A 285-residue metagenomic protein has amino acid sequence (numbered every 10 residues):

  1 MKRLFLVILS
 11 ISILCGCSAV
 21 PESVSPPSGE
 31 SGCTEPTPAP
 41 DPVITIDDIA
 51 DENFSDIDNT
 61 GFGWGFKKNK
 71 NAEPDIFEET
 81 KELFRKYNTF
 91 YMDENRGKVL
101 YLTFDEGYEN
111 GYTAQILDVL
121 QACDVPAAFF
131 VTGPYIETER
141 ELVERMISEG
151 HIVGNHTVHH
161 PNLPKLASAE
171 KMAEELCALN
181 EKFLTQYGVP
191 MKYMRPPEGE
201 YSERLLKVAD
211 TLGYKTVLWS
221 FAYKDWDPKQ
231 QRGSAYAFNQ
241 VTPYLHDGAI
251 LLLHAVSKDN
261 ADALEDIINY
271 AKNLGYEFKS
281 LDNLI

Functional and structural regions predicted by a protein language model:
K2-P21: Sec-dependent N-terminal signal peptides of Gram-positive bacterial secreted proteins and lipoproteins
R3-L4, P196, A255: Hydrophobic alpha-helical segments, especially transmembrane helices and their immediate juxtamembrane helical caps
L14-C15, L117, S168, D266: Hydrophobic alpha-helical membrane context
C17-T103, E109-Q115, A122, I267-Y270 (+1 more regions): N-terminal pre-catalytic segment of deacetylase/amide-hydrolase enzymes
D58-T60, G97-L100, N110-I116, Q121-L252: Metal-dependent polysaccharide deacetylase catalytic core of the NodB/CE4 family, i.e., the active-site-bearing domain
F104-E106, A255-V256: Short acidic donor-binding/metal-coordinating loop in glycosyltransferase active sites
L245-D282: Catalytic grooves of carbohydrate-active enzymes
